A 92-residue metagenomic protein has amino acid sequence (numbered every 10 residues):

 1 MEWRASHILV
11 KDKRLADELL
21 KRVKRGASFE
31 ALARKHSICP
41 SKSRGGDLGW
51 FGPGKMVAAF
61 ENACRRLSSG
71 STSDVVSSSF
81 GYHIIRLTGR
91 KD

Functional and structural regions predicted by a protein language model:
M1-R25, P40-M56, I85-D92: Well-structured core secondary-structure elements of compact alpha/beta domains
W3, G70-S71: Short beta-strand-initiation
H7-D12, F29-H36, F60, D74-K91: FKBP-type peptidyl-prolyl cis-trans isomerase
R25-E30, G70: Glycine-centered tight-turn and secondary-structure capping sites
G26, H36, L67: Acidic-histidine catalytic/liganding microenvironments
K55-S69: Cell-wall glycan
